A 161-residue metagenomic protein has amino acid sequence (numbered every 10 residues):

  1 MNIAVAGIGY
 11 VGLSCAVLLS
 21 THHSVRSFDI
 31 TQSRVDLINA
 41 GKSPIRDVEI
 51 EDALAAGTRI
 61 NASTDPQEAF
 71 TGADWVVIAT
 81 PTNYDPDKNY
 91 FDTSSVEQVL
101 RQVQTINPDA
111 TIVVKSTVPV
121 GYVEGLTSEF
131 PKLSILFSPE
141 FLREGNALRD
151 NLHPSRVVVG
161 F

Functional and structural regions predicted by a protein language model:
N2, S24, I30-W75, T82-Y90: Conserved N-terminal Rossmann-fold NAD(P) cofactor-binding segment
I3-V5, I112, V157: Conserved hydrophobic helix-helix packing surfaces used for dimerization/oligomerization
I8: Glycine-rich Rossmann-fold phosphate-binding loop(s) that bind the pyrophosphate of adenine dinucleotide cofactors
G12-L13: N-terminal Rossmann-fold NAD(P) dinucleotide-binding loop
L19: Aromatic pocket-lining residues of Rossmann-like dinucleotide-binding sites
V76-I78, V114, V159: Redox-cofactor binding/interface segments in oxidoreductases and associated redox assembly factors
Y84-N146: Rossmann-like NAD(P)(H) cofactor-binding subdomain of soluble oxidoreductases
T117, L148-F161: Short beta-strand and adjoining strand-loop segment in the mid-core of the Rossmann-like NAD(P)-dependent dehydrogenase
